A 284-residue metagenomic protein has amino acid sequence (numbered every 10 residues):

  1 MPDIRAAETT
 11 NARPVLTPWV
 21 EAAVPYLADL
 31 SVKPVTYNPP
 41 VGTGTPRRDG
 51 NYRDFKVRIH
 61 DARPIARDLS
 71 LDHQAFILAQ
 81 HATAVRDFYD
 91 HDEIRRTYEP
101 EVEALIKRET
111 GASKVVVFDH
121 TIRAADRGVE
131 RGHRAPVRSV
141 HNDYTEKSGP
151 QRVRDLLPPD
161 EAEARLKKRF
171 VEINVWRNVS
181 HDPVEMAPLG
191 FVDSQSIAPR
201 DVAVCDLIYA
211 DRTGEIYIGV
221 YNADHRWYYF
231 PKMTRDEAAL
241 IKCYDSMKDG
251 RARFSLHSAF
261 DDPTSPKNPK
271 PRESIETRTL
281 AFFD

Functional and structural regions predicted by a protein language model:
M1-A7: Short, low-complexity, intrinsically disordered N-terminal peptides in bacterial proteins
D3, A12-Y228: Non-heme Fe(II) oxygenase catalytic core, chiefly the N-lobe of the double-stranded beta-helix
E215-D284: Catalytic core of Fe(II)/2-oxoglutarate
